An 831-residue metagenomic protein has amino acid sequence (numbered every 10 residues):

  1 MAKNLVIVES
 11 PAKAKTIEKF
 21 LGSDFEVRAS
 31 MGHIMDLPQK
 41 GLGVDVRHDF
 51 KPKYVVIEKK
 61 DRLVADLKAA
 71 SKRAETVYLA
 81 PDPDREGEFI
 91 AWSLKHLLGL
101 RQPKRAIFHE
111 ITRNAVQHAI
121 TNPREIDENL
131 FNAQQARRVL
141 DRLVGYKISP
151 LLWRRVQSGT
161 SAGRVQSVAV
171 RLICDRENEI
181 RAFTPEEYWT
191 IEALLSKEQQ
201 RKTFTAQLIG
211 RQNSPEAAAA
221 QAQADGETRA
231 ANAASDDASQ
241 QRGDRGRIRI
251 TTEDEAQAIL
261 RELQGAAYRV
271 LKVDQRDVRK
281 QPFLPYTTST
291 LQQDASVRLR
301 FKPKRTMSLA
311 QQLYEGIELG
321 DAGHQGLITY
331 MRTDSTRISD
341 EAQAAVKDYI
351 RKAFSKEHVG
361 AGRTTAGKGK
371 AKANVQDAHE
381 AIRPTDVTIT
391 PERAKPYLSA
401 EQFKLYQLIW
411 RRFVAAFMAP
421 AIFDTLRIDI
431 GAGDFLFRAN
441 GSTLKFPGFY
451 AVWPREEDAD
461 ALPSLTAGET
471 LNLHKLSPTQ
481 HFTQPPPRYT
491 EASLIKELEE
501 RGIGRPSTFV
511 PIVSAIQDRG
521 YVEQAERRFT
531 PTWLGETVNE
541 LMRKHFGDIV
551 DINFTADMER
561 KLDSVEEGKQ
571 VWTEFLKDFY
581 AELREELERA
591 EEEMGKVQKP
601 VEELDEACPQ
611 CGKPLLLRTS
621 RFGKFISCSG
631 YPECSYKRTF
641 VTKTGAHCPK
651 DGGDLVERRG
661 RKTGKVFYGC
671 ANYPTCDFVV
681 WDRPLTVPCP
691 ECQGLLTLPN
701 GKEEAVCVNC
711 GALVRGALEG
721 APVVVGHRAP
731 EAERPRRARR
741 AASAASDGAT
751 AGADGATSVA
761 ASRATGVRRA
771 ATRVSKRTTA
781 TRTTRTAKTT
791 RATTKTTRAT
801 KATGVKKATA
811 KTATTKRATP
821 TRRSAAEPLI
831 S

Functional and structural regions predicted by a protein language model:
M1-Q135, K147, L152, G210 (+6 more regions): Intrinsically disordered, low-complexity regulatory segments
A2, D82-P83, Q157-S161, Q275-L284 (+4 more regions): Conserved short loop/turn motifs at secondary-structure junctions
A2-L5, T16, S149, A182 (+4 more regions): Basic, low-complexity terminal or inter-domain segments flanking catalytic cores
K15-Q39, S167-E216, V359, A415-A461 (+1 more regions): Structured, non-catalytic alpha/beta "coupling" segments that mediate domain-domain communication and provide generic
V55-V77, L172-R176, D294-A295, L405-V414 (+2 more regions): Phosphate-interacting basic helix/loop segments used at nucleotide- and nucleic-acid interfaces
A115-A193, R276: C-terminal or mid-to-C-terminal helical accessory/interaction module adjacent to the motor/catalytic core
G226-L284: Metal- or metallocofactor-binding catalytic centers and their adjacent structured scaffolds across diverse enzyme
V270-V273, P282-A295, A322-Y330, P485-E497: Short acidic, hydrophobic short linear motifs in intrinsically disordered regions
